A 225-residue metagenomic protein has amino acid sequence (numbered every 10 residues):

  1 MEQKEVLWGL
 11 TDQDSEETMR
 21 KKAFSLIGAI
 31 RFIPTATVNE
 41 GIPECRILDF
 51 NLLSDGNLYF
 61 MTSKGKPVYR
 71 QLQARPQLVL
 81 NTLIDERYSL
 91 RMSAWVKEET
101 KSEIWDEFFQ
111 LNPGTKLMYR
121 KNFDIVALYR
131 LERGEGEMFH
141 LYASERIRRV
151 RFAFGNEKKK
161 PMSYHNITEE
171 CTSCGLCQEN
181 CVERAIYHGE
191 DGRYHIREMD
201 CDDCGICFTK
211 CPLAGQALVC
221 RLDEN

Functional and structural regions predicted by a protein language model:
M1-I33: Extreme N-terminal tail/first-helix region
S25-E40, L78-T82: A short, Trp-centered hydrophobic/proline-enriched beta-strand micro-motif
L48-L52: A short, well-structured catalytic beta-strand-centered motif of the EAL phosphodiesterase domain for c-di-GMP
D55-Y59: Short active-site oxyanion
K66-Y129, R133-E135: Short, structured beta-strand-loop surface elements
I125-L128, R133, E137-N180, R184 (+1 more regions): Ferredoxin-type iron-sulfur electron-transfer modules and their immediate structural context
L176-R193, I206-E224: Iron-sulfur cluster-binding cysteine motifs and their immediate structural context in ferredoxin-like electron-transfer
